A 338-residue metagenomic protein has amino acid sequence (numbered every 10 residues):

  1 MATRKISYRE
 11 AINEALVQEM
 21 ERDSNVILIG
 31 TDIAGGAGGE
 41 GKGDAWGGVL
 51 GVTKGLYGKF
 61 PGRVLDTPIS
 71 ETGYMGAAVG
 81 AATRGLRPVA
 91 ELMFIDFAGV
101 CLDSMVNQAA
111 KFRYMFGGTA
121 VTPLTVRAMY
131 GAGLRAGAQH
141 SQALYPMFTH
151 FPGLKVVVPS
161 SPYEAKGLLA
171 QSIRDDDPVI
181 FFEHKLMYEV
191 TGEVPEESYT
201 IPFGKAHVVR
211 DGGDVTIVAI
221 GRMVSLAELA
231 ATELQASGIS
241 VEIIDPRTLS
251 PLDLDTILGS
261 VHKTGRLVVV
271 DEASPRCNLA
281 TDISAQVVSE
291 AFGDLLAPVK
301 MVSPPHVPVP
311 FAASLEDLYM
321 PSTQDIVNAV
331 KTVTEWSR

Functional and structural regions predicted by a protein language model:
M1-P178, F182, D317: Thiamine diphosphate
A37-K59, A120-L124, K185-R338: Thiamine diphosphate
